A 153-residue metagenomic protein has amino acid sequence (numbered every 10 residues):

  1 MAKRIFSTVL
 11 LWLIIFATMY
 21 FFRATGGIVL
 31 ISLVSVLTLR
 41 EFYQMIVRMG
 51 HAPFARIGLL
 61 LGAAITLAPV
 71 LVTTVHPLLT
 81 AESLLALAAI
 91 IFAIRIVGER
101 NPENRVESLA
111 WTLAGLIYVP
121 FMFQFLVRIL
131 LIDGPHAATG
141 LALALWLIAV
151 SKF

Functional and structural regions predicted by a protein language model:
M1-F153: Membrane-embedded alpha-helical bundles of polytopic integral membrane proteins
